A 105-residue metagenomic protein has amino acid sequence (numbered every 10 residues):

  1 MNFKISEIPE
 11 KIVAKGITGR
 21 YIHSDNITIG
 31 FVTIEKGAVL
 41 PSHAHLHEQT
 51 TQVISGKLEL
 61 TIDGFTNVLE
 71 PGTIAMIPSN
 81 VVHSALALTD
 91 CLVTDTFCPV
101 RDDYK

Functional and structural regions predicted by a protein language model:
M1-N26: A short, N-terminal "cap"/entry segment at the start of jelly-roll beta-barrel domains of the cupin/DSBH fold
D25, T61-F65, L88: Short strand-coil-strand connectors
G30-A44: Conserved short histidine dyad/triad with adjacent acidic residue
H47-Q49, V53-L58, D63: Glycine- and acidic-residue-biased ligand/ion/polar-headgroup-sensing regions
I54-S55, E70-P71, T89: A cytosolic small-molecule/anion-sensing beta-strand core signal
G64-S79: Short acidic-glycine-tyrosine-enriched beta hairpin
S79-D103: Ligand-binding loop in jelly-roll beta-barrel domains
